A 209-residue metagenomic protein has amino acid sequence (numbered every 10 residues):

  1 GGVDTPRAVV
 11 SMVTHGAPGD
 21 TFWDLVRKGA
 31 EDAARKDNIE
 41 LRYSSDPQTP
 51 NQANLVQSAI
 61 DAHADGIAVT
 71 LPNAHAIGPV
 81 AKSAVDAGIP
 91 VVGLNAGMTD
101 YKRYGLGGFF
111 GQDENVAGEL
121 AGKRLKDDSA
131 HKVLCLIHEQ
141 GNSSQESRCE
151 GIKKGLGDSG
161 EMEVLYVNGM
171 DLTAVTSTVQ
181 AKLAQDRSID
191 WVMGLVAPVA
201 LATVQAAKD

Functional and structural regions predicted by a protein language model:
G1-D209: A residue-level marker of the well-folded mature domains of exported/periplasmic proteins
